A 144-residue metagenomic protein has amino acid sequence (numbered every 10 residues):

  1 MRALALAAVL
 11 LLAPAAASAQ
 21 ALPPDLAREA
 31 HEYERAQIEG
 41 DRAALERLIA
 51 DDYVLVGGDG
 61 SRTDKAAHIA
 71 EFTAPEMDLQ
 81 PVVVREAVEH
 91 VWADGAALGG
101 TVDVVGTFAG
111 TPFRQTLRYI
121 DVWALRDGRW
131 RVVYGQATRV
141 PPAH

Functional and structural regions predicted by a protein language model:
A5-P14: Bacterial N-terminal signal peptides
A15-A19: Sec/Tat signal peptide C-region and signal peptidase I cleavage site
Q20-I49, V54-H144: A beta-strand edge to alpha-helix "cap/lid" segment located at domain peripheries
